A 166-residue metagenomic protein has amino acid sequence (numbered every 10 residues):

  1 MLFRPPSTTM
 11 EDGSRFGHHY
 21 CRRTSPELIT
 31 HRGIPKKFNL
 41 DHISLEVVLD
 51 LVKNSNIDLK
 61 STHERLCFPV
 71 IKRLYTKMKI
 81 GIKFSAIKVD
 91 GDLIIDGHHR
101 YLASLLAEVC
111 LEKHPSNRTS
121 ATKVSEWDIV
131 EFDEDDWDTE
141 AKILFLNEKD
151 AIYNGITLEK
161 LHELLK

Functional and structural regions predicted by a protein language model:
M1-C21: N-terminal extension/subdomain marker
F3, I29, D41, E46 (+3 more regions): Compositionally biased amphipathic helical and low-complexity segments enriched in hydrophobic
F3-R4, T24, G33, C67: Selective for proline/serine-rich intrinsically disordered segments in cytosolic/nuclear regulatory regions
M10-E11, P26, H31-R32, K36: Serine/threonine-rich, low-complexity intrinsically disordered segments
G17, H31-I95, H99-L106, E112 (+1 more regions): Short alpha-helix boundary/capping and kink motifs at helix termini
A86-K166: Basic- and aromatic-enriched surface patches that contact anionic nucleotides/nucleic acids
